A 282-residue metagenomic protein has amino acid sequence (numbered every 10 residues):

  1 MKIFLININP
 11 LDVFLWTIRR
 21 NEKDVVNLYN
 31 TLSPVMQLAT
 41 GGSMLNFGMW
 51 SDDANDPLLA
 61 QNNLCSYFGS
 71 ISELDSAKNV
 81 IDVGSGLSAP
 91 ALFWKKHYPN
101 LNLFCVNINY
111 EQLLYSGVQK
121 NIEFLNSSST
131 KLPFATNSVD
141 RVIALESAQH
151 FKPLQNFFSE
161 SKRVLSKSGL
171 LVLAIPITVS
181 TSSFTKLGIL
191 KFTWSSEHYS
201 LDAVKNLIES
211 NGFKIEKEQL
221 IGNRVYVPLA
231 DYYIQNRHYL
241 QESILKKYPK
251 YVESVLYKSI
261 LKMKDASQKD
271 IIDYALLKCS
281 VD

Functional and structural regions predicted by a protein language model:
M1-L38: N-terminal auxiliary segments of SAM/dcSAM-dependent transferases
N27-I71: Class I SAM-dependent transferase core
I81, S85-K131: Class I SAM-dependent methyltransferase SAM/SAH-binding core
T130-R141: A short acidic, Gly/Pro-enriched loop at the edge of an enzyme's catalytic core that lines a small-molecule cofactor
R141-K152: A short SAM/SAH-binding and catalytic strip from SAM-dependent methyltransferases
Q155-L170: A short glycine-rich, Lys/Arg-flanked "PGG" loop and its adjoining helix->strand segment in the class I
P176-S196: Short, glycine-/aromatic-enriched active-site segment of Class I SAM-dependent methyltransferases
I189-K250, S254-I271: Substrate-binding/catalytic lobe of Class I Rossmann-like enzymes that use SAM or dcSAM, i.e., the mid-to-C-terminal
